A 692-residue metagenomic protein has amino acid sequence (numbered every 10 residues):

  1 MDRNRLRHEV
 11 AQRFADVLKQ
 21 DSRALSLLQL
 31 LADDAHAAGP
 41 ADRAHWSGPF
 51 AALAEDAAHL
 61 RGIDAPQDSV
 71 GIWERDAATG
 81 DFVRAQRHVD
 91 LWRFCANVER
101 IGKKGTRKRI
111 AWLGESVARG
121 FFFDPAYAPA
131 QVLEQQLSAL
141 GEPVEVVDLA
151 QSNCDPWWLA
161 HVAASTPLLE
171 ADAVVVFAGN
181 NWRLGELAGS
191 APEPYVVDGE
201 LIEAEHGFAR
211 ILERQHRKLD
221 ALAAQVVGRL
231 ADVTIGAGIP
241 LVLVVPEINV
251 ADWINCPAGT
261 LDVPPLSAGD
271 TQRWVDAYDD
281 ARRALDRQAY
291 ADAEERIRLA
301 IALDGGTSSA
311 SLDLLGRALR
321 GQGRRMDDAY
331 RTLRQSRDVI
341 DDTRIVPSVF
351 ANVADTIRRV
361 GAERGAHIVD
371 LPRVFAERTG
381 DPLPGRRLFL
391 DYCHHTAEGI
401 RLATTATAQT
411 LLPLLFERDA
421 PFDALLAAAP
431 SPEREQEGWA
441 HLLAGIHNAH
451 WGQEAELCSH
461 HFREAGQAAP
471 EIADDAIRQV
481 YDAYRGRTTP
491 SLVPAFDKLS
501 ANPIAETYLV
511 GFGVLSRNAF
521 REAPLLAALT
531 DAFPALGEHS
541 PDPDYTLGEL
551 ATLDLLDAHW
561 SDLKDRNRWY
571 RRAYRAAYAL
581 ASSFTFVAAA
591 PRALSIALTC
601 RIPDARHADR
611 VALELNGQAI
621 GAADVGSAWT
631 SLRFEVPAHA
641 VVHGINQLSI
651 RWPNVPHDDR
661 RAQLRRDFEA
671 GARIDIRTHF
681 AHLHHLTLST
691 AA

Functional and structural regions predicted by a protein language model:
M1-I110, F123-D124, S138, E142 (+5 more regions): N-terminal secretory targeting modules
K104-E170: Membrane-embedded segments
L169, A173-Q272, V353-E433, P490-S491 (+2 more regions): Long, contiguous interaction/recruitment modules in multidomain scaffold/adaptor proteins
S582-L594, E635-V641: Extracellular and analogous surface-interaction loops
A590-A605, D609: A short beta-strand element within beta-rich, extracytoplasmic domains of secreted/secretory-pathway proteins
A608-Q618: Short, surface-exposed beta-strand/strand-loop-strand elements in extracellular ectodomains
I620-A640: Extracellular carbohydrate recognition and processing domains and analogous Trp-centered ligand-binding platforms
A638-R651: Noncatalytic modules at the cell exterior or secretory-pathway interfaces, chiefly beta-strand-rich lectin/adhesion
